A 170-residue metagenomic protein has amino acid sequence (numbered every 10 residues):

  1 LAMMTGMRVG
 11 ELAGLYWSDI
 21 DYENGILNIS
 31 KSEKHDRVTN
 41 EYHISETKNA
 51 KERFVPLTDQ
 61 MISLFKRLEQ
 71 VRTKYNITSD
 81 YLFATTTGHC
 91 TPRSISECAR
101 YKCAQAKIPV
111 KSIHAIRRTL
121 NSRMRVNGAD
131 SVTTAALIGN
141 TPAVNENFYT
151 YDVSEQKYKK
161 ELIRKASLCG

Functional and structural regions predicted by a protein language model:
M4-E11, S94, Y101-Q105, A115-T141: C-terminal catalytic core of tyrosine-transesterase DNA break-rejoin enzymes
R8, L57, M61, T91 (+4 more regions): Hydrophobic (often cysteine-bearing) scaffold residues that line and stabilize catalytic clefts of nucleotide/cofactor
L15, L68, C98, K102 (+2 more regions): Residues in the recognition helix of alpha-helical DNA-binding motifs
L15-R67: Conserved tyrosine-mediated DNA breakage-rejoining catalytic core shared by Y-recombinases
N24, T58-P109: Active-site/catalytic core of tyrosine-dependent DNA strand-transfer enzymes
E33, I138-I163: Catalytic-site neighborhood detector that most strongly recognizes the C-terminal catalytic loop/helix of tyrosine
K165-G170: Intrinsically disordered, low-complexity basic tails/linkers immediately adjacent to helix-turn-helix/homeobox/MYB/SANT
